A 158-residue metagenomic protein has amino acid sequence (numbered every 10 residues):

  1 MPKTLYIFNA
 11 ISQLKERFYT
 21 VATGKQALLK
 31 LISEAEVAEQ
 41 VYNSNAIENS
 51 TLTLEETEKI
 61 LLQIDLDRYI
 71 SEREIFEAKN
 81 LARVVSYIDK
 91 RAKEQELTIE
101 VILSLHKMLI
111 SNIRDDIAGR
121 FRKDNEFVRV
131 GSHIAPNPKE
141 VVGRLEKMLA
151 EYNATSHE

Functional and structural regions predicted by a protein language model:
M1-E158: FIC/Doc superfamily catalytic core
